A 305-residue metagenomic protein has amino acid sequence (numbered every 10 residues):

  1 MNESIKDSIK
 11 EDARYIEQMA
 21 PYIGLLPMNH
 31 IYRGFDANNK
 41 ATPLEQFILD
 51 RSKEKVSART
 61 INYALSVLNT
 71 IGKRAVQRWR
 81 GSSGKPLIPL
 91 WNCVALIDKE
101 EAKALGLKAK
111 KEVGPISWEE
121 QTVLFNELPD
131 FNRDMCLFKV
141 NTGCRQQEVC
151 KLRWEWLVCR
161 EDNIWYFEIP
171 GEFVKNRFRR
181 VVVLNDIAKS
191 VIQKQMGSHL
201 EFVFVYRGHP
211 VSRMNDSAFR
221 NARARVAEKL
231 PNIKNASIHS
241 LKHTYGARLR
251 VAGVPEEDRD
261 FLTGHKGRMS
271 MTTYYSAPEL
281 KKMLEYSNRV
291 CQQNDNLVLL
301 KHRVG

Functional and structural regions predicted by a protein language model:
M1-E17: Short, aromatic/basic-rich helix-turn unit that serves as a nucleic-acid recognition element
Y15-Q18, L26-I31, T42, L49 (+2 more regions): N-terminal DNA-binding recognition helix of tyrosine site-specific recombinases/integrases
I71, N185-I233: Active-site/catalytic core of tyrosine-dependent DNA strand-transfer enzymes
Q77, D134-L137, N141, E148 (+1 more regions): C-terminal catalytic core of tyrosine-transesterase DNA break-rejoin enzymes
A95-K99, W118-E120, T142, K151-K194: Conserved tyrosine-mediated DNA breakage-rejoining catalytic core shared by Y-recombinases
W156-I164, I233, V254-Y274, L297-V304: Short, polar N-cap/turn motifs at the start of nucleic acid-interacting alpha helices
E161, L200, Y206-P210, M269 (+1 more regions): C-terminal secondary-structure termini that scaffold catalytic or DNA-interacting sites
F173-K175, E256, T263-Q293: Catalytic-site neighborhood detector that most strongly recognizes the C-terminal catalytic loop/helix of tyrosine
